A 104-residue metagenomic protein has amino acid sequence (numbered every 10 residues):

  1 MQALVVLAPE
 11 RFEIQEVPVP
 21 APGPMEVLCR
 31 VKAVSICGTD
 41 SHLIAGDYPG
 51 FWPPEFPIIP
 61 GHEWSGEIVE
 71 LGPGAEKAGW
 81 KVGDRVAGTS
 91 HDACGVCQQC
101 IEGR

Functional and structural regions predicted by a protein language model:
M1-L4: Short structural boundary motif marking the start of a folded domain
L7: Short beta-strand/turn micro-motifs composed of small residues that flank or help shape donor/cofactor-binding pockets
E10-I14, G38-T39: Short N-terminal binding/cap micro-motifs at the start of the first secondary-structure element
P18-V34, Y48-I101: Glycine-rich beta-strand-centered segment in the early N-terminal region that forms part of a ligand/cofactor-binding
T39-A45: Cytochrome P450 core scaffold surrounding the K-helix E-X-X-R motif and the conserved "meander" helix-loop region
L43, C100-G103: Secreted/processed peptides and extracellular or luminal domains of membrane proteins
